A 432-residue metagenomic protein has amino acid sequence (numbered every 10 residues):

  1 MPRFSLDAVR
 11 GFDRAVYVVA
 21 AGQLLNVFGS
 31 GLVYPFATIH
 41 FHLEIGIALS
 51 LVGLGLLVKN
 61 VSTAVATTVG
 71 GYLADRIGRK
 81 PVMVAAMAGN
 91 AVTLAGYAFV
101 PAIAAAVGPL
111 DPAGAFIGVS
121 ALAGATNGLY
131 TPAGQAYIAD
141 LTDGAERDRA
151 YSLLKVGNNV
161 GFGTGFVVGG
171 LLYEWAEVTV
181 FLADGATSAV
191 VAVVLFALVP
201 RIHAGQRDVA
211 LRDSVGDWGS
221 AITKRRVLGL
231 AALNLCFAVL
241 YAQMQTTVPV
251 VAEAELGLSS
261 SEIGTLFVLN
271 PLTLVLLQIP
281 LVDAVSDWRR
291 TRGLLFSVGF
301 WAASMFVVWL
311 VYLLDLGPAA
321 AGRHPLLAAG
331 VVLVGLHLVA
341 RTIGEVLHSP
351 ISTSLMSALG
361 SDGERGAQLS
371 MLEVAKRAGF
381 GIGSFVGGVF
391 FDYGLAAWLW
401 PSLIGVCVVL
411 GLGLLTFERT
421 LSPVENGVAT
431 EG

Functional and structural regions predicted by a protein language model:
M1-D13, P200-L233, G432: Juxtamembrane intracellular "pre-TM" segments in multi-pass secondary transporters
P35-S50, T246-E262: Short amphipathic helix-loop junctions that connect adjacent transmembrane helices in Major Facilitator Superfamily/SLC
N60-T68, F162-G163, P271-I279, F380-G381: Residue-level signature of mid-helix packing/kink "hotspots" within the transmembrane helices of 12-pass Major
A66-G78, L277-R290, F391: Helix-to-loop junctions at the C-terminal end of transmembrane segments in multipass secondary transporters
R76-M87, D287-G299: Cytoplasmic membrane-interface "Motif A"-like loop-to-helix N-cap segments of 12-TM Major Facilitator Superfamily
A88-P109, F300-L326: C-terminal ends and interior cores of transmembrane alpha-helices in multi-pass membrane transporters/permeases
V119-V160: Cytoplasmic helix-loop-helix junction between adjacent transmembrane helices in 12-TM secondary transporters
Y173-A186, V389-C407: A membrane-interface helix-boundary motif in multi-pass transporters
